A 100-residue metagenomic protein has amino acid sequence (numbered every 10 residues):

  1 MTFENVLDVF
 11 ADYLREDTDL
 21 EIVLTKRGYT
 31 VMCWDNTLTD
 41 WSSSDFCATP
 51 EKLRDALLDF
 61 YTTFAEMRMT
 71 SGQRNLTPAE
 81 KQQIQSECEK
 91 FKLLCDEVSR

Functional and structural regions predicted by a protein language model:
M1-T30, C95-V98: Positively charged, hydrophobic/aromatic-enriched amphipathic segments
L14, T30-V31, D40, N75 (+1 more regions): A subset of signal/propeptide-processing and intrinsically disordered low-complexity segments in secreted/extracellular
T18-S42, L58-F60: Short aromatic-glycine-(Arg/Gly/Cys) micro-motifs in beta-strand/loop hairpins
S44-R100: Mixed-charge, Lys/Arg-enriched low-complexity segments
